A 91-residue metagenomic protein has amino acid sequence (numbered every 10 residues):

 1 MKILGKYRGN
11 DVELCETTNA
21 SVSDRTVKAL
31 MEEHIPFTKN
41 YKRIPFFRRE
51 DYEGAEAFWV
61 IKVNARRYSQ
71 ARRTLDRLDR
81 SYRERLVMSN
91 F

Functional and structural regions predicted by a protein language model:
M1-F91: Acidic/polar low-complexity segments and flexible, solvent-exposed patches
